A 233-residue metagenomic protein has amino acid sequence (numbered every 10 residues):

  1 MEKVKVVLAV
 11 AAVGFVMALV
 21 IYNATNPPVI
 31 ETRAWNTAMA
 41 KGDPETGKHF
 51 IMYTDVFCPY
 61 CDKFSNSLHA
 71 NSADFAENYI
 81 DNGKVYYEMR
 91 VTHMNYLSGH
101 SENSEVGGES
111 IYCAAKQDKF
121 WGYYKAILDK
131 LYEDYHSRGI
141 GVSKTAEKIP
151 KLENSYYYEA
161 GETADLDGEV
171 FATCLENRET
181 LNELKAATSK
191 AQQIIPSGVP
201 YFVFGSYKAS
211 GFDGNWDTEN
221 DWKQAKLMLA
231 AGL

Functional and structural regions predicted by a protein language model:
M1-E2, D43: Juxtamembrane/transmembrane-helix boundary motifs in multi-pass membrane proteins
E2-T25, K48-H49, Y53, N66-A70 (+2 more regions): C-terminal cap of thioredoxin/glutaredoxin-like
A24-K41: Ser/Thr/Pro/Gly-rich low-complexity linker/stalk segments immediately outside membranes or between
G42-K48: Short, intrinsically disordered, charge-biased short linear motifs at domain edges
I51, V56, D62-I149, I194: Structural alpha/beta surface segment adjacent to cysteine/selenocysteine redox centers across thiol/disulfide enzymes
E105, N154-S155: A generic alpha-helix surface/boundary motif
